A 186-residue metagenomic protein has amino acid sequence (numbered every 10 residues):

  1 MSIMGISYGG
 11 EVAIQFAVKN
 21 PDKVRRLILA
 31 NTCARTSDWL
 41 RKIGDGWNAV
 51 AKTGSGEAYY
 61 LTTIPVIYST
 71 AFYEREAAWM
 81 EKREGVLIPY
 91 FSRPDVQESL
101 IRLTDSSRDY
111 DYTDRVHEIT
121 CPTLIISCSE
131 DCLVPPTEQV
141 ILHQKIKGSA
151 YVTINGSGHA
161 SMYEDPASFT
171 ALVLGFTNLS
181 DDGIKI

Functional and structural regions predicted by a protein language model:
M1-S7: Alpha/beta-hydrolase fold nucleophile elbow
S7-G10, N20: Active-site loop->helix "elbow" adjoining a glycine-rich segment at hydrolase catalytic centers
I14, V18-K19, R25-S55: Flexible "cap/lid" loop of the alpha/beta hydrolase fold
D38-L40, A58-R115: Conserved alpha/beta-hydrolase catalytic His-Asp/Glu region
Y112, C121, P135-Q144: Short alpha-helix in the alpha/beta-hydrolase fold that links the catalytic acid
I119, I125-S127, D131: Short beta-strand/loop motif that positions the catalytic acidic residue of the alpha/beta-hydrolase fold
S149-I186: Catalytic active-site module of serine/aspartate enzymes centered on a nucleophile-bearing elbow/loop
